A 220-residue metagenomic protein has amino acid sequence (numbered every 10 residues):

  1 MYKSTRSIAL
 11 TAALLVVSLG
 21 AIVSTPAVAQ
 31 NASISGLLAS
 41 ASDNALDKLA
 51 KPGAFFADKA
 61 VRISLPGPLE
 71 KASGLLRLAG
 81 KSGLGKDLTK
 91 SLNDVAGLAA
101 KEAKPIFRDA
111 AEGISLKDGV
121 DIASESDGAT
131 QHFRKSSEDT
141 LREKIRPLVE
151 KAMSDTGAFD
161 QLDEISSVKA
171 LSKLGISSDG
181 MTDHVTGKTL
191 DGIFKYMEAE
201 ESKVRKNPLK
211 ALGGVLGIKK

Functional and structural regions predicted by a protein language model:
Y2-A13: Bacterial N-terminal signal peptides that target proteins for export
T11-A21: Bacterial N-terminal signal peptides
A21-A29: Sec/Tat signal peptide C-region and signal peptidase I cleavage site
V28-L92: N-terminal Sec/ER secretory leader and immediately downstream segment of secreted/extracellular precursors
A45, S115, P208: Residue-level signature of catalytic and energy-coupling elements of molecular machines, predominantly ATP/GTP-dependent
L84-A152: Mid-length scaffold segments of soluble, non-membrane domains
K144, L148-K188: An amphipathic alpha-helical core segment
T189-K220: A cross-kingdom marker for long, charged
